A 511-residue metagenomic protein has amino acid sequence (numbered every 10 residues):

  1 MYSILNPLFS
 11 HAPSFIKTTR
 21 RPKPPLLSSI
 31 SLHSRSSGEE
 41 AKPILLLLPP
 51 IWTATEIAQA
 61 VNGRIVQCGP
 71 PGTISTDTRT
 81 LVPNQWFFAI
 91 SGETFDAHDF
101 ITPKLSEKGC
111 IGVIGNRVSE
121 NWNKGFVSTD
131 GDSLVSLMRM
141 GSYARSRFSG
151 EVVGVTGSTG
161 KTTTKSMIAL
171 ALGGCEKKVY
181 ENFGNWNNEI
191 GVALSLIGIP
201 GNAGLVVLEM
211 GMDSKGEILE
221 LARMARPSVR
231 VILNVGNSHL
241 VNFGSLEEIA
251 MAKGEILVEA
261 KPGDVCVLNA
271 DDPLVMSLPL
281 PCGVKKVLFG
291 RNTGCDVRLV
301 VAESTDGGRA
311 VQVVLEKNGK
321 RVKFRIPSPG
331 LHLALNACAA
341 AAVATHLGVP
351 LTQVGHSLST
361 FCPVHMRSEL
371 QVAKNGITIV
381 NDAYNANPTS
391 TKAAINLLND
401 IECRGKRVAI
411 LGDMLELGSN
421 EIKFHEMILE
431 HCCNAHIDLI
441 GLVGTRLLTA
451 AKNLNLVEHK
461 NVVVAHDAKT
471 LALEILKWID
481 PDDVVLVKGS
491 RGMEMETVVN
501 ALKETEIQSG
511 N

Functional and structural regions predicted by a protein language model:
M1-R139, I401-C403, L417, E430-H431 (+1 more regions): N-terminal leader/targeting and accessory segments in enzymes
S37-L48, V155, H365-E369, T391 (+4 more regions): ATP-dependent carboxylate/acyl-activation modules
I57, Q85, K104, M140 (+14 more regions): Residue-level signal for inorganic ion chemistry
G92-F95, V364-M366, A383-V464, Q508-N511: Active-site beta-alpha connecting loops in nucleotide-dependent enzymes
G115, E120-N123, V229-T378, E430-C433 (+2 more regions): Acidic, Mg2+-coordinating active-site environments of NTP-dependent enzymes
F126-D132, N461-L471: Short acidic-hydrophobic, aromatic-tinged amphipathic segments that line or gate anion-handling sites
L134-A270, L274-C282, N500-G510: Phosphate-binding loop of NTP-binding sites
A472-W478: Short amphipathic alpha-helix with an adjacent loop that forms part of the alpha/beta core around
